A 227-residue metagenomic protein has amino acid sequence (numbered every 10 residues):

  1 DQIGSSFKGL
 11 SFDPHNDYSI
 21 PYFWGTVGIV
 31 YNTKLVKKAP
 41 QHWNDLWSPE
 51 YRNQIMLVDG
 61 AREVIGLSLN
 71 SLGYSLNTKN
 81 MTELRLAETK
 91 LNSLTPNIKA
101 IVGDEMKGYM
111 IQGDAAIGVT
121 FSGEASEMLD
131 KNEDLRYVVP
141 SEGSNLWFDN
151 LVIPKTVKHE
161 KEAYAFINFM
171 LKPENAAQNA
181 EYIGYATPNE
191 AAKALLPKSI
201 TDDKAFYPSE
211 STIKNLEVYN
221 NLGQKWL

Functional and structural regions predicted by a protein language model:
D1-I29, Q54: A structural signal for short loop-to-beta-strand junctions that line the ligand-binding cleft of periplasmic/secreted
D1-Q2, S19, E133-N145, P154-V157: Short beta-strand->loop
G28-L35, N70-S71, F148-H159, Q178-N179: A bilobed periplasmic-binding-protein/Venus flytrap-type ligand-binding module shared by bacterial periplasmic
K34-M56: Hinge/capping helix and adjacent helix->loop/strand transition within the periplasmic-binding protein
K34-Q41, G73-K79, V157-A163: Short helix-loop capping/hinge motifs at secondary-structure junctions, enriched in acidic/polar residues
M56-G60, V64, S68, L76-E142: Ligand-binding pocket segment of bilobal, Venus flytrap-like solute-binding proteins
N145, P154-K214: Mature extracytoplasmic/periplasmic domains
S209-L227: Conserved C-terminal helix/tail region of periplasmic/extracytoplasmic solute-binding proteins
